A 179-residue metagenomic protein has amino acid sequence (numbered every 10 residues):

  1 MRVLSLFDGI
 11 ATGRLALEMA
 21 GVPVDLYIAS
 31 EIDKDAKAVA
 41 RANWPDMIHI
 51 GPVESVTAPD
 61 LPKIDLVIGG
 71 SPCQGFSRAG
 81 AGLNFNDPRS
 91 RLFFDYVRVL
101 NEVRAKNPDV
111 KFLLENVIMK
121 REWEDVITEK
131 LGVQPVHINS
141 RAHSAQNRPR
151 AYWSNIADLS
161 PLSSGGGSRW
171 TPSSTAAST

Functional and structural regions predicted by a protein language model:
M1, D25-Y27, P108-F112: Residue-level recognition of the N-termini of beta-strands and the immediately preceding loop/turn
M1-R2, G21-V22, W123-T128: N-terminal start-of-chain detector that recognizes signal peptides and the immediate post-cleavage beginning
V3-T57, L92: SAM cofactor-binding core of SAM-dependent methyltransferases, primarily the Rossmann-like beta-alpha-beta module
F7, V67-I68: Short glycine/serine/threonine-biased micro-segments
I10, S71-P72: Active-site glycine-rich loops that stabilize anionic/oxyanionic intermediates across multiple enzyme folds
G51, I68-G69: Redox-cofactor binding/interface segments in oxidoreductases and associated redox assembly factors
V56-L66, C73-T179: Class I S-adenosyl-L-methionine
